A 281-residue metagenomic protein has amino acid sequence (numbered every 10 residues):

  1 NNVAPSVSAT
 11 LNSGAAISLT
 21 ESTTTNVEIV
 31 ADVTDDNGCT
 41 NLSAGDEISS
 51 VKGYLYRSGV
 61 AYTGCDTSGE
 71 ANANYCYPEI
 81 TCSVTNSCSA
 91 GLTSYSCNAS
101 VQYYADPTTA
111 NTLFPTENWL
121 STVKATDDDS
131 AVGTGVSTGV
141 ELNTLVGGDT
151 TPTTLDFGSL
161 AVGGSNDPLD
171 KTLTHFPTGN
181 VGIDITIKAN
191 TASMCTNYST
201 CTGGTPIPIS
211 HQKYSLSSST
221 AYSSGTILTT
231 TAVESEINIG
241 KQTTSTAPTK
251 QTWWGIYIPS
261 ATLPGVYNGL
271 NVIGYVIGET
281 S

Functional and structural regions predicted by a protein language model:
N1-E28, T34-D36: Short, compositionally biased P/S/T/A/G/V-rich stretches that sit at domain boundaries
N1-L11, G139-T151: Proline/serine/threonine-rich low-complexity linkers at boundaries of modular beta-sandwich domains
S18-T23, D36-S49, G179-D184, T262-P264: A short beta-turn/strand-edge loop motif at beta-sheet boundaries
E28-D46, R57, D127-D129, T174-V181: Extracellular acidic, Ser/Thr/Pro-rich low-complexity tracts
G38, K124-V132, S260, V276-S281: Short, solvent-exposed loop/turn segments at the edges of extracellular beta-sandwich modules
C65, E141-S281: Signature of Gram-negative chaperone-usher
S87-T109, A247-T252: Aromatic sugar-binding surface patches on proteins that engage polysaccharides or sugar-phosphate polymers
Q102-P115, Y257-P264: Short, surface-exposed loop/turn segments at beta-strand-coil junctions that are enriched for proline with nearby
